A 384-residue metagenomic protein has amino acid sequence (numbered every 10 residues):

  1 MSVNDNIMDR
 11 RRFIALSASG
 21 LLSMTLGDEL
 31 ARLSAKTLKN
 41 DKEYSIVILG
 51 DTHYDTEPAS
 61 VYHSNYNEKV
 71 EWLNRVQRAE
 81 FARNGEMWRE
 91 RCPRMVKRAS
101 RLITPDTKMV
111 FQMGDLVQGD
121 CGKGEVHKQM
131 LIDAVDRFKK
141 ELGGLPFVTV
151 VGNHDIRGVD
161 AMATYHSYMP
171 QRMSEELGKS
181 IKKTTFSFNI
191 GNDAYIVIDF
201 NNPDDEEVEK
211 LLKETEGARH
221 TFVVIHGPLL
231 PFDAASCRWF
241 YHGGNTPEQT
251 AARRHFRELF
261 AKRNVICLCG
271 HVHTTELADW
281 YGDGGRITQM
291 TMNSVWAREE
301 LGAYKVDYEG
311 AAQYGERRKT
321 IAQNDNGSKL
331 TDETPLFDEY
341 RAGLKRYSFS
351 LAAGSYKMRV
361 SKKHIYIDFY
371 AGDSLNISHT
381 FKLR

Functional and structural regions predicted by a protein language model:
V3-N6, R12-S34: N-terminal export signals
L33-E125: N-terminal active-site segment of His-dependent metallophosphoesterases
L38, N67-R78, M109, G119-H220 (+3 more regions): Extended active-site neighborhood of metal-dependent phosphoesterases/phosphodiesterases
I46, Y54-S60, D205-V208, F232 (+2 more regions): Short, solvent-exposed loop/turn elements at domain surfaces
I46-I48, Q112, T149, V223 (+1 more regions): Residue-level marker for buried hydrophobic side chains located in beta-strands that build the well-ordered beta-sheet
D51, G114-D115, G152-N153, H226 (+1 more regions): Active-site glycine-centered loops adjacent to acidic/histidine catalytic or metal-binding residues that shape
G217-R238: Short acidic, glycine-rich surface-loop motifs adjacent to enzyme active sites
S328-P335, D373-R384: Acidic, His/Gly-rich catalytic cores of divalent-metal-dependent hydrolytic chemistry
